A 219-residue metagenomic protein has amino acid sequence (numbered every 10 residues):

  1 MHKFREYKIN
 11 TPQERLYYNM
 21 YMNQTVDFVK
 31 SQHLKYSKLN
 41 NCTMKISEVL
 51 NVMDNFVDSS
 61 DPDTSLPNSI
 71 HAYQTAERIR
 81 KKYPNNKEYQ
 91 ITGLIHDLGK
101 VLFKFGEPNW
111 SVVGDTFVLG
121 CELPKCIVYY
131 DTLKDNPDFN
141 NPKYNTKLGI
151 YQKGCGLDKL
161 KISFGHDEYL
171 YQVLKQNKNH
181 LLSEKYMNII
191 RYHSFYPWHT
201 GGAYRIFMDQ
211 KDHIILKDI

Functional and structural regions predicted by a protein language model:
M1-N51, N55: Non-catalytic interface/linker regions that flank or bridge core catalytic/transmembrane domains
L34-I70, I150-L157: Active-site flanking loop/helix segments enriched in acidic
T64-I219: Divalent metal-dependent catalytic cores for phosphoryl transfer on phosphate-bearing substrates
